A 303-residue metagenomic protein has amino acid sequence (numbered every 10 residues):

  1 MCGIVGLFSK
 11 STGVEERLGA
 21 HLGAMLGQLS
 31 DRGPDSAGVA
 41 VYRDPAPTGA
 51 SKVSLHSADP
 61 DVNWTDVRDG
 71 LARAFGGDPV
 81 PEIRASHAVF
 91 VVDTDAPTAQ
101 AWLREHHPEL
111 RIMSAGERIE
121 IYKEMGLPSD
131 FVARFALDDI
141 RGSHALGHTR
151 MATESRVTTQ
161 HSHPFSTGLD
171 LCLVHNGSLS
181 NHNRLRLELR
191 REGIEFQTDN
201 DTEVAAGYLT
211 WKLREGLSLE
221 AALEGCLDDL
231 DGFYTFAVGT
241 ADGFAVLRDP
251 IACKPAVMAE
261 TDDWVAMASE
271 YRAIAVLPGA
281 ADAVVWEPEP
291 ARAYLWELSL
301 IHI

Functional and structural regions predicted by a protein language model:
M1-L300: Conserved short alpha-helical segments that host acidic/polar catalytic motifs at enzyme active sites
